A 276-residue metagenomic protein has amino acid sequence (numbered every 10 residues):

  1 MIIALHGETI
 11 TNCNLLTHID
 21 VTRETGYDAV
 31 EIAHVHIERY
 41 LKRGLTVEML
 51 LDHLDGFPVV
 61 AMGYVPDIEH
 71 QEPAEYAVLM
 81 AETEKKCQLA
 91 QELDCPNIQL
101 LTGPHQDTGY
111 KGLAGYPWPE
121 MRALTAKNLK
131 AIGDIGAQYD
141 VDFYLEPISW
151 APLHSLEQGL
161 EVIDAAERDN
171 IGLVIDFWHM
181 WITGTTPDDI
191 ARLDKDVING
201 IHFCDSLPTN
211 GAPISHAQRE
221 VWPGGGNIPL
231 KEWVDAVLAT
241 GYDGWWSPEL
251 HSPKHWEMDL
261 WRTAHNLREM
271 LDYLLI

Functional and structural regions predicted by a protein language model:
M1-A4, T9-G26, D94, K130 (+2 more regions): Histidine-acidic metal/acid-base catalytic patches
T9-T11, H34-H36, V65-I68, T102-Q106 (+4 more regions): Active-site-proximal loop/turn and secondary-structure-junction residues that shape catalytic pockets, frequently
L16, H53-G56, E72-G172: Active-site acidic/histidine proton-transfer and metal-coordination neighborhood in alpha/beta enzyme cores
V21, T25-K42, G63-P66: N-terminal substrate-binding region of glycoside hydrolase catalytic domains
E31, A61-G63, Q99, Y144 (+2 more regions): Conserved beta-strand positions in the central sheet of alpha/beta enzyme cores
E31-D55, T102-G109: Glycine-rich, proline-tolerant flexible connector loops at the mouths of alpha/beta enzymes
R39-L41, Y64-E82, P104-E120, A212-V221 (+1 more regions): Surface-exposed, active-site-proximal loop segments in enzymatic domains
R43-G56, K127-I135, D189, E232-A236: Catalytic-core regions built around general acid/base machinery
